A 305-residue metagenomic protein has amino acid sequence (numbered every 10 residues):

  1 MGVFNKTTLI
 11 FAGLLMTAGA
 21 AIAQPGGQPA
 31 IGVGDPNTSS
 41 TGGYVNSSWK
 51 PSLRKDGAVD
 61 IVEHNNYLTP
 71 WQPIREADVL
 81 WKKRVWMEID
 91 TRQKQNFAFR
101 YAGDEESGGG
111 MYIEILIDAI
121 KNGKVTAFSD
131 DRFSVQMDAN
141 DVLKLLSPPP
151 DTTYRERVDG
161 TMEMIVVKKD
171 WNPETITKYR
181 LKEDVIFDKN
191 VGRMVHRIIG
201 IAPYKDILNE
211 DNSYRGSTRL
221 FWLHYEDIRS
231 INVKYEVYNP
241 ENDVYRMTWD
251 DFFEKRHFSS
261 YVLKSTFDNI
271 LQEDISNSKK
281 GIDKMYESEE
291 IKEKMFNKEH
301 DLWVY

Functional and structural regions predicted by a protein language model:
M1-G34: Bacterial Sec-dependent N-terminal signal peptides
G13-L15, W171, V191, S213: Generic marker of residues within folded, mature protein domains
Q24-N190, L208, Y225-Y305: A domain-level signal for the mature, folded cores of soluble proteins
E174-I176, H196-I198, T218-L220: Extracytoplasmic
R193, I198-R215: Extended serine/threonine-enriched, polar tracts that run as long, contiguous segments within proteins
D211-D227: Short linear, low-complexity motifs centered on an aromatic residue
